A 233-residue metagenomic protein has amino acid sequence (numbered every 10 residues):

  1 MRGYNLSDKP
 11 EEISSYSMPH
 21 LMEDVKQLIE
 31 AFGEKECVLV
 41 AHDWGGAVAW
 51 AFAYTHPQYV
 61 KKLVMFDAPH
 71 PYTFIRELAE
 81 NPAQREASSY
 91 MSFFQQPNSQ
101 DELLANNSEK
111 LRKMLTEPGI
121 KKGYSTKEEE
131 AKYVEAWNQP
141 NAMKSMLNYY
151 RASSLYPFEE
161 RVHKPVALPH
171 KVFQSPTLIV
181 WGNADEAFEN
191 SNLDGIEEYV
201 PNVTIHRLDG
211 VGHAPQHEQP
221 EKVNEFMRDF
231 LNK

Functional and structural regions predicted by a protein language model:
Y4-V40, W44-R207, Q216, R228: Flexible "cap/lid" subdomain of the alpha/beta-hydrolase fold that forms the substrate-access gate
V211-P220, N224: Catalytic histidine-centered segment of alpha/beta-hydrolase-like enzymes
D229-K233: Generic C-terminal helix-cap and adjacent flexible tail
